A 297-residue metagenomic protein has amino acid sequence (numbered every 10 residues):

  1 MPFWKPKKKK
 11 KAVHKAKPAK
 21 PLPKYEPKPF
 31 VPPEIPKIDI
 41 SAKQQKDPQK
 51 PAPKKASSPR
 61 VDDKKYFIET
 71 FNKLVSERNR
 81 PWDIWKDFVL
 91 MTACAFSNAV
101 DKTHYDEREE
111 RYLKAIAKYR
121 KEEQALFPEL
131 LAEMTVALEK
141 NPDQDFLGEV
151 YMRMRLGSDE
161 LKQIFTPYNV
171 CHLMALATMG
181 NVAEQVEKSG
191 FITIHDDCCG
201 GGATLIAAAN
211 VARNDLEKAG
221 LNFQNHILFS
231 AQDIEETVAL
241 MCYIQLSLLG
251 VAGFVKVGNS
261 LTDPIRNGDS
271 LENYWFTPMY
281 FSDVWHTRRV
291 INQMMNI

Functional and structural regions predicted by a protein language model:
M1-P23: Polybasic, lysine-enriched low-complexity intrinsically disordered terminal tails
P2-K5, I35-K43: Intrinsically disordered, low-complexity and often Lys/Arg-enriched segments
V13, K17-K20, K43, P53 (+1 more regions): Intrinsic disorder/low-complexity segments
P23-E26, F30-D39: Extracytoplasmic low-complexity, disordered linker/stalk tracts in cell-surface/secreted proteins
K37, Q44, Q49-S97, L261 (+1 more regions): Class I S-adenosyl-L-methionine
K54-C198, G202-K218: Class I S-adenosyl-L-methionine
Y168-F276: Conserved S-adenosyl-L-methionine
